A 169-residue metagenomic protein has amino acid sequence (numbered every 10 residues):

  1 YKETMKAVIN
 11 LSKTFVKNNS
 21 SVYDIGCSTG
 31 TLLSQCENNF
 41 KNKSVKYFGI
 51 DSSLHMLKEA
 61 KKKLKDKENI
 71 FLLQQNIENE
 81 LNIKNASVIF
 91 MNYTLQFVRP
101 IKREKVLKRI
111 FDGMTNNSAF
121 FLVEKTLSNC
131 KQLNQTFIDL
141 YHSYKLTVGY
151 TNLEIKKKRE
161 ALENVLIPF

Functional and structural regions predicted by a protein language model:
K2-N18: Conserved alpha-helix/loop element of class I SAM-dependent methyltransferases that forms part of the SAM/SAH-binding
Y23, T31-N79: Class I SAM-dependent methyltransferase SAM/SAH-binding core
S28: Conserved glycine-rich SAM-binding loop
F90: A conserved beta-strand element that flanks and buttresses the S-adenosyl-L-methionine
Y93-Q96: Short catalytic micro-motifs in class I SAM-dependent methyltransferases
E104-N116: A short glycine-rich, Lys/Arg-flanked "PGG" loop and its adjoining helix->strand segment in the class I
N117-K125: Conserved beta-strand signature within the Rossmann-like core of class I S-adenosyl-L-methionine
T126-F169: C-terminal alpha-helical "lid/dimerization" subdomain adjacent to the S-adenosyl-L-methionine
